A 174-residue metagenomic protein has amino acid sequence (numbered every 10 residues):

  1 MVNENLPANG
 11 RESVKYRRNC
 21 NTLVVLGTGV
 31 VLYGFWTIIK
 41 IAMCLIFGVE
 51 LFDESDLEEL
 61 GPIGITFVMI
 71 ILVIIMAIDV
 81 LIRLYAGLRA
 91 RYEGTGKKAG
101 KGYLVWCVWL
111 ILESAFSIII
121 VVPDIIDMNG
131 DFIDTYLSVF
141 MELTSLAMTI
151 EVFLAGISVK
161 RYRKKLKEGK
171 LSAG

Functional and structural regions predicted by a protein language model:
M1-F47, A173-G174: Cytosolic juxtamembrane helix and N-cap/initiation of the first transmembrane helix
R11-V24, D53-F67, G94-L104, N129-Y136: Juxtamembrane loop-transmembrane helix junctions in multi-pass integral membrane proteins, especially the extracellular
Y16-R18, I82-A99, T149-G174: Cytosolic juxtamembrane helix at the C-terminal end of the final transmembrane segment
L26, V30, K98-F116: Transmembrane alpha-helical segments of multi-pass membrane proteins
L32-L72: Hydrophobic transmembrane helix segments
L45-D53, L88-T95, V122-I133, I157-K167: Transmembrane helix-loop junctions in multipass membrane proteins, especially transporters and channels
F67-Y85, E113, S145-T149: Generic alpha-helical transmembrane segments
L112-R163: Alpha-helical membrane-associated segments of multi-pass integral membrane proteins
